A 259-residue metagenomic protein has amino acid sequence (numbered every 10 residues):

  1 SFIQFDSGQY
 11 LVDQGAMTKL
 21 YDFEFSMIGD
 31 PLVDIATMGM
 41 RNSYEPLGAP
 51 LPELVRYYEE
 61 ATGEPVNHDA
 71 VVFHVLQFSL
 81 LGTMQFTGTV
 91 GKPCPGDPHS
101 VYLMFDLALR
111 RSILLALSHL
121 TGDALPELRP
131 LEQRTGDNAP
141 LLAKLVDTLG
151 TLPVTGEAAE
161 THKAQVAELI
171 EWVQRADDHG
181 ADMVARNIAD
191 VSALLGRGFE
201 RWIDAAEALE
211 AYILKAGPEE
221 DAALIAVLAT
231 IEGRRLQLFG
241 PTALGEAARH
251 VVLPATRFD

Functional and structural regions predicted by a protein language model:
S1-V33: Active-site acidic catalytic loop and adjacent metal/ATP-binding pocket of ATP-dependent phosphoryl transfer enzymes
G15-T18, P126-P130, V173: Conserved NTP-binding catalytic cores of kinases and kinase-like/nucleotidyltransferase enzymes across multiple kinase
S26, E45, A70, H74 (+2 more regions): Short, solvent-exposed segments of well-ordered alpha helices
L32-V66, L76-P98, M104-H119: Active-site activation/catalytic loop segments of kinase-like enzymes and analogous catalytic loops in related
V72-Q77, L107-E127, G196-P218: Charged/polar, low-hydrophobicity segments characteristic of intrinsically disordered regions and flexible loops
D97-Y102, P126-L131, P153-V154: Short beta-alpha connecting loops at secondary-structure transitions that line or flank enzyme active sites
H119-K144: Charged, amphipathic alpha-helical linkers/stalks
G136-E168, R175-D259: C-terminal amphipathic alpha-helical interaction region
